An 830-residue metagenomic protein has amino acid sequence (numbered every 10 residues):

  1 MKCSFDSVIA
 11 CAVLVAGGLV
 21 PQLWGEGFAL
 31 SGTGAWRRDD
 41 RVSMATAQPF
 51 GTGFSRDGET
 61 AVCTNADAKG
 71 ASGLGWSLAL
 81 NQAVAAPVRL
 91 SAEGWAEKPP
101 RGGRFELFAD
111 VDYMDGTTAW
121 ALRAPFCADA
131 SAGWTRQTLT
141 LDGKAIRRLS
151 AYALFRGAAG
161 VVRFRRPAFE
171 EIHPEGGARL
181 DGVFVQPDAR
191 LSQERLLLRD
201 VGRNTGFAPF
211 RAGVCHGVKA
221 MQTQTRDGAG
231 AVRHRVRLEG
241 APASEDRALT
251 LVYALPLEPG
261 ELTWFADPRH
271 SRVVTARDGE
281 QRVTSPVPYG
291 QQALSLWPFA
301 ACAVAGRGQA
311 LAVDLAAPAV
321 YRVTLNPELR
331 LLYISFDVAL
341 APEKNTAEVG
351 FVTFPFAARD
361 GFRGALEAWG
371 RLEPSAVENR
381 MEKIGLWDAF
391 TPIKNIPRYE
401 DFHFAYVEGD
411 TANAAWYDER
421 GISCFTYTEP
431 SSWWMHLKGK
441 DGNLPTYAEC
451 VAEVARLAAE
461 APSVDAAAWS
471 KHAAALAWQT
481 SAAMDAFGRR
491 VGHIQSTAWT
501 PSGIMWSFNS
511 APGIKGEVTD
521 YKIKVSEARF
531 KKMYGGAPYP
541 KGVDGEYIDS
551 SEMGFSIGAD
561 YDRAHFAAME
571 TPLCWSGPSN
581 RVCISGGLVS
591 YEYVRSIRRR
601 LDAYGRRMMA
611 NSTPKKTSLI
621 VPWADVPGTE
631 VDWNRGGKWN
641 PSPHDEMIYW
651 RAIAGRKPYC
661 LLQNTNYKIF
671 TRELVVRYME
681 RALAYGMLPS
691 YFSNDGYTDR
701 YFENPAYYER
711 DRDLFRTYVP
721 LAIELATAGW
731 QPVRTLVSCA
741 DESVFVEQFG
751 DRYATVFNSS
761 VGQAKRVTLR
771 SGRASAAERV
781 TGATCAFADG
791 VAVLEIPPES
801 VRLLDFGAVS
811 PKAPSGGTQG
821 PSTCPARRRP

Functional and structural regions predicted by a protein language model:
Q22-V218, T225-A231, S244, A248-V252: Extracellular and organelle-lumenal recognition/adhesion modules and their flexible linkers in secreted
A121-R123, E170, P174-A178, F184 (+5 more regions): Carbohydrate-recognition beta-sandwich/jelly-roll modules in extracellular/periplasmic carbohydrate-active proteins
F126-W134, D142-G143, A339-T346, V793-P798: Short proline/glycine- and polar residue-rich coil/turn motifs
S335, E343-G350, Y417, G586-T781: Active-site-proximal substrate-binding groove within the catalytic cores of carbohydrate-active enzymes
E382-I393, Y399-E408, P501-G535, C574-S590 (+1 more regions): The substrate-binding groove and active-site-proximal loops of carbohydrate-active enzymes, especially glycoside
T426-P540: Active-site-adjacent "subsite" loops/lids of carbohydrate-active enzymes
K522-I620: Active-site neighborhood of glycoside hydrolase catalytic domains
A788-R828: C-terminal beta-strand-rich structural cap/linker in extracellular carbohydrate-active enzymes
